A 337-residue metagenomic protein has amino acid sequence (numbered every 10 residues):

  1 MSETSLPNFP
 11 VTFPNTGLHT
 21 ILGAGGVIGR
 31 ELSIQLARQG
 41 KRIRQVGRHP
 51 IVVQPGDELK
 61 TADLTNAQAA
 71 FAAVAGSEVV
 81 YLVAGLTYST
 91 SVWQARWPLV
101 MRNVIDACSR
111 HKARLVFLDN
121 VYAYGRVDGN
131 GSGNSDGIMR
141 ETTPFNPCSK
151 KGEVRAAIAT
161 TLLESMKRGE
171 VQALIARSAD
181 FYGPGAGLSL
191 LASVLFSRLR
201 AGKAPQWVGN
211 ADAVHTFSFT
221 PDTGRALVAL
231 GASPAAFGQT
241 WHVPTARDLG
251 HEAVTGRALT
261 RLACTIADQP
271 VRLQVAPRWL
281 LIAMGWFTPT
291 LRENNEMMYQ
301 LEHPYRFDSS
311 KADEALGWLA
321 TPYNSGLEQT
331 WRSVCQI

Functional and structural regions predicted by a protein language model:
M1-T16, A226-N294, S309, T321-I337: Mid/C-terminal beta-alpha module of Rossmann-like enzyme folds, strongest in SDR-family dehydrogenases/epimerases
F13, G17-Q39: N-terminal Rossmann NAD(P)H-binding glycine-rich loop of SDR-like oxidoreductase domains
I51-H111: NAD(P)H-binding glycine-rich loop region in Rossmannoid oxidoreductase-like domains and their noncatalytic homologs
R102-A157: Conserved Rossmann-fold NAD(P)-dependent oxidoreductase catalytic core, especially the SDR/UDP-sugar
N146-A176: Active-site Tyr-X1-5-Lys
R168, Q172, A179-V214, A263: NAD(P)-dependent short-chain dehydrogenase/reductase
G187-V194, V208-A232, G238-H242: Substrate-positioning beta->alpha
V194-T216, P270-Y305: Alpha-helical membrane-targeting segments
